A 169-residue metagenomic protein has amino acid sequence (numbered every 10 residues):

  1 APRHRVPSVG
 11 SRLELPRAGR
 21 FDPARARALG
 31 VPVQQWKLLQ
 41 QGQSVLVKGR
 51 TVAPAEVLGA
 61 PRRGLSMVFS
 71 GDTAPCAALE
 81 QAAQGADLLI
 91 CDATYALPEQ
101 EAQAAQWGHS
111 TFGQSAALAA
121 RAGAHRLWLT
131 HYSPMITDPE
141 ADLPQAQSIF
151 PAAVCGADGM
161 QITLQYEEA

Functional and structural regions predicted by a protein language model:
A1-L129, P139-Q145, Y166-A169: Metal-dependent phosphodiesterase/nuclease catalytic metal-binding core
T94, Y132, D158: Short, ordered loop/turn segments at secondary-structure junctions
T137-M160: Short acidic, glycine/proline-enriched helix-loop-strand junctions
